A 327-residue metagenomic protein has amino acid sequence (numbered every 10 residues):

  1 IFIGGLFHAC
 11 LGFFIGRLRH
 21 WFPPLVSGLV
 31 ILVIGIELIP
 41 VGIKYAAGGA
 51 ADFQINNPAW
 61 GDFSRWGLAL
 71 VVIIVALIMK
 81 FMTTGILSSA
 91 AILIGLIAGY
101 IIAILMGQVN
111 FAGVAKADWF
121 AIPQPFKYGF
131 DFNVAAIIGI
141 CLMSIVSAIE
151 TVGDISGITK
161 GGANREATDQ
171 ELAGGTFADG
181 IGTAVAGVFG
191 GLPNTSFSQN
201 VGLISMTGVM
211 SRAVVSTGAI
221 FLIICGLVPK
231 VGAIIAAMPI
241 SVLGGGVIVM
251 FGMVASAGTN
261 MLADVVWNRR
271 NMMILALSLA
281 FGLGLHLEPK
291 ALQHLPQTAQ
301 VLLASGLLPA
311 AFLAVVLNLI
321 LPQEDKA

Functional and structural regions predicted by a protein language model:
F2-V109, A219-A327: Membrane-embedded alpha-helical modules
Q54-A59, S88-A173, P296-A299: Helix-loop-helix hairpins and the membrane-proximal interhelical loops of multi-pass alpha-helical transport proteins
W60, I138-L142, I181-A186, I240-G244: Short alpha-helical transmembrane interface motifs in multi-pass membrane proteins
W66-G67, Y128-A136, E166-G175, V209-A213 (+2 more regions): Membrane-interfacial loop-to-helix junctions in multi-pass transporters
W119, A178, F197, V228-V231: Alpha-helix initiation and N-capping motif
C141-R212: Membrane-embedded helical hairpins/re-entrant loop segments and their flanking transmembrane helices within multi-pass
